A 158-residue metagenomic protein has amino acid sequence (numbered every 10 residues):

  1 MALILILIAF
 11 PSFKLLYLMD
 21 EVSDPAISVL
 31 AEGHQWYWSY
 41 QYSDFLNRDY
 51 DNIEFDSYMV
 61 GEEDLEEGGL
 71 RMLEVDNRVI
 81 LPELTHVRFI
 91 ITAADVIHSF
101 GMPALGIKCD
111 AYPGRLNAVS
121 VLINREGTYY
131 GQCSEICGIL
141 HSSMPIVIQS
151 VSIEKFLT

Functional and structural regions predicted by a protein language model:
M1-T158: Non-transmembrane, membrane-proximal soluble domains of secreted or membrane proteins
